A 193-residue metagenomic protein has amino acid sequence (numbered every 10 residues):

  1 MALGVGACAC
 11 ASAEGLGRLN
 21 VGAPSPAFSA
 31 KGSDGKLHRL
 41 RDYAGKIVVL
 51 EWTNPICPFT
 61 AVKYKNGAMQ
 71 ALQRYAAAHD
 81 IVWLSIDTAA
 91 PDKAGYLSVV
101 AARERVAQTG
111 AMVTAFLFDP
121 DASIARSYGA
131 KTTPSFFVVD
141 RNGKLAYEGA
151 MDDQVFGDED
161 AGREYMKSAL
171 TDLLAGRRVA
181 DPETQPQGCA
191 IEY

Functional and structural regions predicted by a protein language model:
M1-A7: Bacterial N-terminal signal peptides
A7-A27: N-proximal helix/coil linker or "cap" segments that precede and/or mark the start of modular domains
F28-V48: A short beta-strand-turn-helix
R41-A61, L170: Short active-site neighborhood of thiol/selenol oxidoreductases, capturing the structured segment around
G45-V48, A78-W83, A111-T114, R141-N142: Loop/turn elements at helix/coil->beta-strand transitions in domains of secreted/extracellular proteins
N54-K65, F136, C189-E192: Short, thiol/selenol-centered motifs that function as redox-active sites or metal-ligating centers
A61-T109, P120-S127: Structural microenvironment flanking redox-active thiols in thiol-disulfide oxidoreductases
A115, D119-Y193: Thiol/selenol-based redox catalytic cores and closely related redox-interacting motifs
